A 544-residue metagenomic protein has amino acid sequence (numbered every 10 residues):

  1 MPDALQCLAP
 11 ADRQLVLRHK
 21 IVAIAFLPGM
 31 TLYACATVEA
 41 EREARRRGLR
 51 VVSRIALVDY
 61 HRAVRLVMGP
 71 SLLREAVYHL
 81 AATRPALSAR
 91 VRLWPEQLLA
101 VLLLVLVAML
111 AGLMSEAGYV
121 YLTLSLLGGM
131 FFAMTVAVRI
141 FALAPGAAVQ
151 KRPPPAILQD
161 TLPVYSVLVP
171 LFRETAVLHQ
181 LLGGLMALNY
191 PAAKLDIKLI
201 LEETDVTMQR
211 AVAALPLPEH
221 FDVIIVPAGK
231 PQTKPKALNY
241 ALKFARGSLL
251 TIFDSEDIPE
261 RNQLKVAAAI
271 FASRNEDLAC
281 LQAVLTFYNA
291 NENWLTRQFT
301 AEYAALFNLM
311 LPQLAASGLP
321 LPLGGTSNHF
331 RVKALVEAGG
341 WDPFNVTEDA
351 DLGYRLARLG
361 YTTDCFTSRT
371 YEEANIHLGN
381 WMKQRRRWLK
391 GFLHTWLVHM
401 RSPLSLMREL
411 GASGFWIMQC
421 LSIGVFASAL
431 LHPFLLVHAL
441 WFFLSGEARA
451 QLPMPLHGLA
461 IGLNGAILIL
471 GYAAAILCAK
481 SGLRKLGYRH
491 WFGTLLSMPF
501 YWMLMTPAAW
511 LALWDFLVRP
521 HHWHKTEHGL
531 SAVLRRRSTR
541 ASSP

Functional and structural regions predicted by a protein language model:
M1-A81: Divalent-cation
A111-Q159, C420-V518: Membrane-embedded multi-pass helical conduit in multi-pass membrane proteins, especially envelope-biosynthetic
V136-K194: N-terminal signal-anchor transmembrane helix
P163-S166, D196, V336, D351: Cell-envelope/extracellular polymer assembly enzymes that use nucleotide-activated donors
M186-G229, A272: Acidic donor-binding segment of Leloir-type glycosyltransferases
A213-L249, R261-V346, L378, R386-L397: Long helical/loop segments within the catalytic core of UDP-sugar-dependent glycosyltransferases, especially the large
D254-I258, W341-F344, L356: The conserved acidic donor/metal-binding loop of glycosyltransferases
G353-Y371: Catalytic donor-sugar/metal-binding loop of nucleotide-sugar-dependent glycosyltransferases
